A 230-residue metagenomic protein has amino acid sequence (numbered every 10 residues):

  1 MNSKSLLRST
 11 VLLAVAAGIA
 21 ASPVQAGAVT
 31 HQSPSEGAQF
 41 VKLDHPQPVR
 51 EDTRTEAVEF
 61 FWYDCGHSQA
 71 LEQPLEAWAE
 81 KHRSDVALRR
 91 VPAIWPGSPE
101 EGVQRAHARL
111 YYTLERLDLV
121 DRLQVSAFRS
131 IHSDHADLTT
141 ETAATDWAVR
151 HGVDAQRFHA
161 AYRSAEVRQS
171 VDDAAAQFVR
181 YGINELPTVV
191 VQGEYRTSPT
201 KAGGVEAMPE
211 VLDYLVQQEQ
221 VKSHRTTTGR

Functional and structural regions predicted by a protein language model:
N2-E100, A175, R180, Y214-R230: Extracytoplasmic thiol/disulfide redox context detector
K4-S5, W62, V149-R230: C-terminal cap of thioredoxin/glutaredoxin-like
G37, R54, H107, E185-L186: A structure-centric signal for secondary-structure junctions around beta-strands
Q47-V49, V120, V149-R150, I183: Short, flexible segments with low predicted structural confidence
R54, D64-L71, P99-H107, R116-V120 (+6 more regions): Solvent-exposed, acidic/flexible segments
E72-A79, H107-Y111, Q124, E141 (+5 more regions): Extracytoplasmic/secreted envelope proteins and their assembly/folding machinery, especially bacterial periplasmic
H82-A148: Structural microenvironment flanking redox-active thiols in thiol-disulfide oxidoreductases
